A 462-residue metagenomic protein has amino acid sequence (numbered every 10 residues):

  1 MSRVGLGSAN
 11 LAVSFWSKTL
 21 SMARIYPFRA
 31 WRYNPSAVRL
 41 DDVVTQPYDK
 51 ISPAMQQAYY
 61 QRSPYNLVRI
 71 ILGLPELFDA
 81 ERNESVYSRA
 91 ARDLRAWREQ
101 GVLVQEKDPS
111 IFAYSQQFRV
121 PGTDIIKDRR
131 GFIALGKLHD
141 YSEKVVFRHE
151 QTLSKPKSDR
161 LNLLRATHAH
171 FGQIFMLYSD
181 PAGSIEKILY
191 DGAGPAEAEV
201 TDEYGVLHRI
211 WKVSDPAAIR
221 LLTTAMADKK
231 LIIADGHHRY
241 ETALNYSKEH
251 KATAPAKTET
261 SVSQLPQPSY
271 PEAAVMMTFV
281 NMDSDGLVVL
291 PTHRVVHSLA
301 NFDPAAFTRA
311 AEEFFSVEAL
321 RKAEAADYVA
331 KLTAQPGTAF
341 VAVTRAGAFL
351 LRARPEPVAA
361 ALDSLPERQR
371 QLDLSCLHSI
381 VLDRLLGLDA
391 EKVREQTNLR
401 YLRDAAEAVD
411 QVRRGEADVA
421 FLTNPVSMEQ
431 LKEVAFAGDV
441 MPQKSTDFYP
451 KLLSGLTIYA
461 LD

Functional and structural regions predicted by a protein language model:
V4-S8: Low-complexity, intrinsically disordered Ser/Thr/Pro- and acidic-rich segments
N10-A12: Intrinsically disordered, low-complexity segments enriched in serine/threonine/proline/glycine and often basic
W16-D462: Surface-exposed, charge/polar-rich loops and edge strands
